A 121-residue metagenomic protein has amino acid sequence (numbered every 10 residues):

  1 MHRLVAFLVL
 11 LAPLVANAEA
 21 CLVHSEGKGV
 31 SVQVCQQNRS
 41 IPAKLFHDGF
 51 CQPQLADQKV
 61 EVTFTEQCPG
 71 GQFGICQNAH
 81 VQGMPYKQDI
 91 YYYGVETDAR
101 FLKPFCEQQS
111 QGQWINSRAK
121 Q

Functional and structural regions predicted by a protein language model:
M1-L4: Positively charged n-region of N-terminal signal peptides that target proteins for export
V9-L10: Hydrophobic alpha-helical transmembrane segments of integral membrane proteins, especially lipid-exposed positions
P13-V15: N-terminal signal peptide c-region/cleavage motif recognized by signal peptidases
E19-Q121: Mitochondrial intermembrane space
